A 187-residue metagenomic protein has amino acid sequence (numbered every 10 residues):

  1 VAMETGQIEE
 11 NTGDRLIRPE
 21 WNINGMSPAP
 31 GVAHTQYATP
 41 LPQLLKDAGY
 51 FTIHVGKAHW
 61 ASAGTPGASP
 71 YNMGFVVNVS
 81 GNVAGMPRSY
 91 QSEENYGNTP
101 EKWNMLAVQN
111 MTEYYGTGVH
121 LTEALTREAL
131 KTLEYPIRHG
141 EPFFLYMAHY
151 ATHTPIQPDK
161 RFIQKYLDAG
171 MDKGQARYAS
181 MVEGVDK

Functional and structural regions predicted by a protein language model:
V1-L16: Active-site nucleophile/metal-coordination loop of metallo-enzymes that catalyze phosphate/sulfate and related
E9-E10, T52, V77, K173: Residue-level detector of short coil/turn "hinge" positions at structural boundaries
R15-F51, A58-F143, H149-P158, L167: Formylglycine-dependent
P87-Y90, R161-V185: Extended hydrophobic/aromatic segments used for targeting, binding, or gating
E128, V185-K187: Short, well-ordered amphipathic alpha-helical segments that serve as non-catalytic structural scaffolds within diverse
